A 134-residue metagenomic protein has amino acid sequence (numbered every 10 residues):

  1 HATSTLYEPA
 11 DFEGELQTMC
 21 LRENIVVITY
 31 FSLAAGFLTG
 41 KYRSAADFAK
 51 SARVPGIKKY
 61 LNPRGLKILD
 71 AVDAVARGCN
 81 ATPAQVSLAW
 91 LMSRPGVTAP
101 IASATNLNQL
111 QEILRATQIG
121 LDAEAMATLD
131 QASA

Functional and structural regions predicted by a protein language model:
H1-Q131: Beta/alpha (TIM)-barrel catalytic core signal, keyed to glycine-rich beta->alpha loops juxtaposed to Asp/Glu that bind
A134: The conserved 3'-phosphoadenosine-5'-phosphosulfate
